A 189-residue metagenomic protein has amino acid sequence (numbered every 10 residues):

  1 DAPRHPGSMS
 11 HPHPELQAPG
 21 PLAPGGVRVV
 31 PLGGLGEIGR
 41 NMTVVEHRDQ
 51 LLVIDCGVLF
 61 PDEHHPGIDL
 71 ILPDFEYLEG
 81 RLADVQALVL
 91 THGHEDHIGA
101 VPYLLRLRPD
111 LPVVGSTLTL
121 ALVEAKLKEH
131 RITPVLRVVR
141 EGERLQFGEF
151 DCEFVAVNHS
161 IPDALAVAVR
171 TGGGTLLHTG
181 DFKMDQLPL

Functional and structural regions predicted by a protein language model:
R4-S8: Short, positively charged and aromatic/hydrophobic N-terminal segments
S10-V89, H94-L189: His/Asp/Glu-rich metal-coordinating catalytic cores of metallo-dependent phosphodiesterases/hydrolases acting on
